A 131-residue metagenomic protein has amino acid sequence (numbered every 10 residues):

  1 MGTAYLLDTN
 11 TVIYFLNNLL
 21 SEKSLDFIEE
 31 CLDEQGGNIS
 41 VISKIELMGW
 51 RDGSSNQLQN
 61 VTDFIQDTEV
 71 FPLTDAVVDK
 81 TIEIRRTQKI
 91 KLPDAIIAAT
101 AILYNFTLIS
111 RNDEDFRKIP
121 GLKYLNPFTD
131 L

Functional and structural regions predicted by a protein language model:
M1-I39, G49-T62, L131: Short, well-structured N-terminal submotif of metal-dependent ribonuclease cores
G2-T3, A98, I102-L131: Acidic, PIN/NYN-like endoribonuclease modules and their adjacent C-terminal/linker elements
D8-T9, L47, T81, A101 (+1 more regions): Generic structural signal for small/hydrophobic residues in well-ordered secondary structure, especially within
T11, S43, V77, I96-I97 (+1 more regions): Alpha-helix capping/helix-boundary segments
V12-I13, M48, R117, L125: Nucleotide phosphate-binding site architecture
K44-E46, Q66-T87: Acidic catalytic patch
F64-Q66, I119-P120: Short, structured coil segments at secondary-structure junctions
